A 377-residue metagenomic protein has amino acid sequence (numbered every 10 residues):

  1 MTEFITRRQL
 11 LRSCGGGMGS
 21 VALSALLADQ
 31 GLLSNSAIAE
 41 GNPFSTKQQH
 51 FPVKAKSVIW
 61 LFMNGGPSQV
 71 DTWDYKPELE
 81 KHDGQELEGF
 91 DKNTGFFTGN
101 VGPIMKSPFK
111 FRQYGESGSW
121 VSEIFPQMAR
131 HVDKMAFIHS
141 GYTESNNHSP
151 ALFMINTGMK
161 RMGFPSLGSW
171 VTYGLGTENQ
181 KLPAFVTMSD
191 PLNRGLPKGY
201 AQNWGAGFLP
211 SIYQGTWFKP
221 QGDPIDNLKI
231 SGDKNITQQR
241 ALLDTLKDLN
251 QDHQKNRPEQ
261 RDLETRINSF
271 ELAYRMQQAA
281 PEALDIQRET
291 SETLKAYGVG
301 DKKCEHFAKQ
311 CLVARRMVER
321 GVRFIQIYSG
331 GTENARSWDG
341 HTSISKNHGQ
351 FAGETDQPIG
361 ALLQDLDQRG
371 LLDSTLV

Functional and structural regions predicted by a protein language model:
M1-V377: Ligand-binding pockets and gating/stacking loops
